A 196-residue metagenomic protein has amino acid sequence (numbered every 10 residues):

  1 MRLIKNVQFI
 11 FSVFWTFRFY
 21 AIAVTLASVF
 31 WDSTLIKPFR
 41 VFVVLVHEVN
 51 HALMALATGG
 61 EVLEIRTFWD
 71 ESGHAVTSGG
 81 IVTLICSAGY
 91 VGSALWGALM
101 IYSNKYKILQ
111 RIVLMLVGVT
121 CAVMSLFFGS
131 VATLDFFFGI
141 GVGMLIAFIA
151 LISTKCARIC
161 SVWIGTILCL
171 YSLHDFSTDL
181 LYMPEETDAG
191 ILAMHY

Functional and structural regions predicted by a protein language model:
R2-A23, S33, I65-Y196: Metalloprotease/metallohydrolase-associated module, dominated by Zn2+-dependent proteases
D32-V82: Small-residue-rich helix-interface/hinge motifs
